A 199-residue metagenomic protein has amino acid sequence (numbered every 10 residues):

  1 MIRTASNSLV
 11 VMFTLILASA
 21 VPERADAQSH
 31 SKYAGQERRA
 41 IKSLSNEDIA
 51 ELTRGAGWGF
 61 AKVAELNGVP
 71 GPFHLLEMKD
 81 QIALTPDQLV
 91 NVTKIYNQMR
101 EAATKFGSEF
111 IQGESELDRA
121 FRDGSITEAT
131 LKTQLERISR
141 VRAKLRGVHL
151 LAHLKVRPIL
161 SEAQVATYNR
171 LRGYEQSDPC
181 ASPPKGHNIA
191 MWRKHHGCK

Functional and structural regions predicted by a protein language model:
M1-S6: N-terminal secretory signal peptides that target proteins for export/translocation
S8-A20: Bacterial N-terminal signal peptides
V21-A27: Sec/Tat signal peptide C-region and signal peptidase I cleavage site
A27-K199: Charge-rich (acidic/polar
